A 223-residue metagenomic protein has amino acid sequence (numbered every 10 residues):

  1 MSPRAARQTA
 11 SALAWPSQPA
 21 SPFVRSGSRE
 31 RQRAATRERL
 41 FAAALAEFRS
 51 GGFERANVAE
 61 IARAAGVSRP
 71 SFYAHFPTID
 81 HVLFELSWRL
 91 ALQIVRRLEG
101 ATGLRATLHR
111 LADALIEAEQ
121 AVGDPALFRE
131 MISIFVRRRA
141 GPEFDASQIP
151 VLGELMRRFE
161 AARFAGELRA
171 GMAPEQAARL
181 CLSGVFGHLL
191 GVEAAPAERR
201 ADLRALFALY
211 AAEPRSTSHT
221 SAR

Functional and structural regions predicted by a protein language model:
M1-G51, R55-A64, H81: Basic, helix-initiating cap at the start of DNA-binding domains
M1-V24, R110, A114-A118, G153 (+2 more regions): C-terminal peripheral helix-coil segments that are non-catalytic and often amphipathic
A34-A42, E54-R55, R63-G66, A74-E99 (+2 more regions): An amphipathic alpha-helix adjacent to DNA-recognition modules
R39, A43-S50, Q93-A101, L180 (+1 more regions): Solvent-exposed, amphipathic alpha-helical segments
P70: Key DNA-contact positions within bacterial/archaeal DNA-binding proteins
E85, R96-P125, P174-C181, R200: Hydrophobic alpha-helical connector segments
V95, R139-E167, P174-R179, A201: Amphipathic alpha-helical packing segments from all-alpha helical-bundle domains
E119-G141: Amphipathic alpha-helical segments used for helix-helix packing
